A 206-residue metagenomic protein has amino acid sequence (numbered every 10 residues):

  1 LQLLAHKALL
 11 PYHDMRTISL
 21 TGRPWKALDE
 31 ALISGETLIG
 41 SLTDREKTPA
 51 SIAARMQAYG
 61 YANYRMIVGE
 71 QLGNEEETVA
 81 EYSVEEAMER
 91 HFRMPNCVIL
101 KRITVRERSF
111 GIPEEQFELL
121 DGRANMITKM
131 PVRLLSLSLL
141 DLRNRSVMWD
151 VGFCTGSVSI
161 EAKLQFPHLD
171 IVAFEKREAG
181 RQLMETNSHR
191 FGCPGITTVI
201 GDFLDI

Functional and structural regions predicted by a protein language model:
L1-S34, L204: Class I SAM-dependent methyltransferase SAM-binding "motif I" and its flanking Rossmann-like core
S19, E70, V199-D202: Short loop/edge segments at beta-strand edges and connector loops that shape dinucleotide/nucleotide cofactor-binding
E36-A124: A contiguous loop/helix-start segment that scaffolds small-molecule binding in enzyme catalytic cores
I127-N144: Conserved alpha-helix/loop element of class I SAM-dependent methyltransferases that forms part of the SAM/SAH-binding
R145-C154: Conserved class I S-adenosyl-L-methionine
T155-P167: Conserved SAM-binding loop of SAM-dependent methyltransferases across substrates and taxa, primarily the Class I
H168-V172: Short beta-strand element of Class I
F174-I206: S-adenosyl-L-methionine
